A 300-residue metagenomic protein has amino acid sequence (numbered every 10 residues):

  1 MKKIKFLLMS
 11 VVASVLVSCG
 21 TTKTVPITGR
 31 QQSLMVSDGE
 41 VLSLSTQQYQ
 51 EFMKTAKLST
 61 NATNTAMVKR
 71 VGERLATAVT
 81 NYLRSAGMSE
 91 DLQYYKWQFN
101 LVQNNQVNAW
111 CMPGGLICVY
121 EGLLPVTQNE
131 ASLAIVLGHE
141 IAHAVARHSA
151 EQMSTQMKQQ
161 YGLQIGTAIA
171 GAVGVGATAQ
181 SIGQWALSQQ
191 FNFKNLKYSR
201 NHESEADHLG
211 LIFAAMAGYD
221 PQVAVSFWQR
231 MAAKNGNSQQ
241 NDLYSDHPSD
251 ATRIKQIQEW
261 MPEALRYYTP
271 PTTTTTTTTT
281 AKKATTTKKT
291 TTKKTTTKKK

Functional and structural regions predicted by a protein language model:
M1-C19: Sec-dependent bacterial lipoprotein signal peptides
C19-K300: A Zn2+-metalloprotease active-site environment signal
